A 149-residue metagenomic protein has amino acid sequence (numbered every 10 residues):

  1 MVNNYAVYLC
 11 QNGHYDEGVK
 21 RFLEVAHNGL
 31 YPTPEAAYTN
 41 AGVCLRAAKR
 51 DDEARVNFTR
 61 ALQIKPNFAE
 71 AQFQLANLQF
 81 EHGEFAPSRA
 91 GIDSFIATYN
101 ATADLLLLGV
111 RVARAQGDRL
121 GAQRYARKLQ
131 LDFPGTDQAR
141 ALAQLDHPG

Functional and structural regions predicted by a protein language model:
N4, T39-N40, Q74, L108: Canonical tetratricopeptide repeat
L30-P32, P66, N100, P134: Short coil turns that delineate tetratricopeptide repeat
F95-G149: Terminal, low-structured helical/coil segments at or just beyond the last alpha-helical repeat
